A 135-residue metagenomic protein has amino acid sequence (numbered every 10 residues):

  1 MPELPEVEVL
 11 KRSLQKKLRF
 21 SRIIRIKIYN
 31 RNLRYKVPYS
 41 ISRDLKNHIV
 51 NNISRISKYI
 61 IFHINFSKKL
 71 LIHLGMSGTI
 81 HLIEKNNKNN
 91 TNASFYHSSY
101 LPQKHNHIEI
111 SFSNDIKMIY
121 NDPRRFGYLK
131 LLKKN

Functional and structural regions predicted by a protein language model:
P2-N135: Short loop/hinge segments at the start of secondary-structure elements
